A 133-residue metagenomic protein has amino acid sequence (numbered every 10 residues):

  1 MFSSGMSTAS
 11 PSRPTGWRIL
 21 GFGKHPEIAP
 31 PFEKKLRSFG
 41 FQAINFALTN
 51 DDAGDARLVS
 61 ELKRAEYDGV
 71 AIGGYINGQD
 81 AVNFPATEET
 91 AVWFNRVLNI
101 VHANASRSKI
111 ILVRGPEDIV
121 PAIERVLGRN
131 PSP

Functional and structural regions predicted by a protein language model:
M1-T15, S132-P133: Eukaryotic N-terminal targeting leaders
R18-L20: Conserved beta-strand elements of the Class I
F22-F39: Redox- and metal-dependent alpha/beta enzyme cores, enriched for Fe-S-associated oxidoreductases and cofactor-handling
P31, D80-N83, A122: Short glycine-/acidic-enriched loop or helix-start segments at secondary-structure transitions that form or flank
G40-G54: A short beta-strand-loop structural module common to alpha/beta enzyme folds
D52-K63: A short, acidic, amphipathic alpha-helical segment used as a generic capping/interface helix at domain edges
L62-I100: Mid-chain, well-packed structural core segment of small domains
A86-P133: Ser/Thr/Gly-rich flexible loops in soluble cytosolic domains mediating phosphotransfer, phosphorylation
